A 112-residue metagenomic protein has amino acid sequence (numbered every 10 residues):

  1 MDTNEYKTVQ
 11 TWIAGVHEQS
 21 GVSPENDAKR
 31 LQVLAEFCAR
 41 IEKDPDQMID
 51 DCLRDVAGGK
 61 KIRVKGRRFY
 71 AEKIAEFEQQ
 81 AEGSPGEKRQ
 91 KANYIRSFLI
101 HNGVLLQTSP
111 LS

Functional and structural regions predicted by a protein language model:
M1-E5: Acidic, low-complexity proline/glycine-rich segments
T11-E25, L31-S112: N-terminal core-binding DNA-recognition domain of tyrosine recombinases/integrases
